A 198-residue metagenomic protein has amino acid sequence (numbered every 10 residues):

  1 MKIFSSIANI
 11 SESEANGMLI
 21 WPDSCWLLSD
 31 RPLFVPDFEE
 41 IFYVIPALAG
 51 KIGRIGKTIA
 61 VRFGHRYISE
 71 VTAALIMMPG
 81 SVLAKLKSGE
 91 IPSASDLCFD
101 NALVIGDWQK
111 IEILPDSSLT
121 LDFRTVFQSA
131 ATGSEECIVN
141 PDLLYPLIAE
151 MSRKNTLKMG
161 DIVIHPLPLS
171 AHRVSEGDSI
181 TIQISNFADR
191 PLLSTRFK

Functional and structural regions predicted by a protein language model:
M1-K154, S170-K198: Catalytic-core "active-site belt" of small-molecule-metabolizing enzymes, emphasizing His/Asp/Glu-rich regions
V163-I164, I180: Generic structural signal for buried aliphatic residues
